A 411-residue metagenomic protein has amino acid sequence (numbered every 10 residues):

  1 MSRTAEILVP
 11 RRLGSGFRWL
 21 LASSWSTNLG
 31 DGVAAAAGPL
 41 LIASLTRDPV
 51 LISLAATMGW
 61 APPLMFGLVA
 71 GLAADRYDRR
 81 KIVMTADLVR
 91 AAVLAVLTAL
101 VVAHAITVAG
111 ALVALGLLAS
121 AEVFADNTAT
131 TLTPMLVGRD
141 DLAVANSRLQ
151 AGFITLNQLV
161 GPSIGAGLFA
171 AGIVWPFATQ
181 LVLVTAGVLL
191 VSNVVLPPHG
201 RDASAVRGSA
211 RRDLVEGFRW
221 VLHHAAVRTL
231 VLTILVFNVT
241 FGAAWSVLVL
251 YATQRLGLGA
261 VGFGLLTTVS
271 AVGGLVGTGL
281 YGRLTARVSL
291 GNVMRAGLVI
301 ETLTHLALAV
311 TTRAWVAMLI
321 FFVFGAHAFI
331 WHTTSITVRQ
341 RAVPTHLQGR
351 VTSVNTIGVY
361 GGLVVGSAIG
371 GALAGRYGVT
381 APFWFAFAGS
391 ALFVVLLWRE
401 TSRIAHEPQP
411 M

Functional and structural regions predicted by a protein language model:
M1-M411: Alpha-helical transmembrane-bundle signature of multi-pass membrane transport and export proteins
